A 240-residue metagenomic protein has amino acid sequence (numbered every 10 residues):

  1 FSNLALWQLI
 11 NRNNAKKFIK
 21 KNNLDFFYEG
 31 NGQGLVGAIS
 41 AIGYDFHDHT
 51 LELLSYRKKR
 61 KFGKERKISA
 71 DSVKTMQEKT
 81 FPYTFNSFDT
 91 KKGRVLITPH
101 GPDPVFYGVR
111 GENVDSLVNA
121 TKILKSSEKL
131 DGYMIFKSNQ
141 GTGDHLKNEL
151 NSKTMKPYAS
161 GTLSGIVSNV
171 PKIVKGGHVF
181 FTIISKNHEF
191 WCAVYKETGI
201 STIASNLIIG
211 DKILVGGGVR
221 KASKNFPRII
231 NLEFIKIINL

Functional and structural regions predicted by a protein language model:
F1-S152: Long, hydrophobic alpha/beta structural blocks
S126, P157-G177: Structural detector for short beta-strands of small beta-barrel domains
N151-M155, S201: Short, solvent-exposed loop/turn positions at domain surfaces that link secondary-structure elements or cap domain
K156, T182, H188-W191, A204 (+1 more regions): Noncatalytic, beta-rich nucleic-acid-contacting surfaces in large DNA/RNA-processing enzymes
T162, T198-L214: Short nucleic-acid-contacting surface segments enriched for D/E, G, S/T with interspersed K/R
N169-P171, K212, G216-N225: Short, charged beta-turn/beta-strand-edge "cap" motif at the junction between a beta-strand and an adjacent loop
K172-E197: OB-fold (S1/OB) nucleic-acid-binding surfaces
G218-N239: OB-fold/S1-family single-stranded nucleic acid-binding modules
